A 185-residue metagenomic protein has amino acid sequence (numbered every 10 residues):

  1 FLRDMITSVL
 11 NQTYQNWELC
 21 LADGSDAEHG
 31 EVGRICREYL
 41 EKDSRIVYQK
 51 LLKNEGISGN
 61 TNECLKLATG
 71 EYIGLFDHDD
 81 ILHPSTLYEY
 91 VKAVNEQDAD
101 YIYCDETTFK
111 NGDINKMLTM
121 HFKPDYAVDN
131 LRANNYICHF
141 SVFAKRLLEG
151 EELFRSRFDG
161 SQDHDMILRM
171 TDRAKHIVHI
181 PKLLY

Functional and structural regions predicted by a protein language model:
D4, I81, P181-Y185: Active-site donor/metal-binding and catalytic loop motifs of nucleotide-sugar-dependent glycosylation enzymes
L10-K53: Acidic donor-binding segment of Leloir-type glycosyltransferases
G24, D77-I81, D105: The conserved acidic donor/metal-binding loop of glycosyltransferases
V32, I57, T61, T86: Conserved donor sugar-nucleotide recognition element shared by glycan-biosynthetic enzymes
L51-A68: Glycine-rich, basic loop-to-helix element that forms the pyrophosphate-binding segment of sugar-nucleotide handling
I73: Short aromatic/hydrophobic "clamp" motif used to bind/position activated sugar donors
S85-M117: Conserved donor NDP-sugar-binding/catalytic core segment of glycosyltransferases
A127-Y185: Conserved nucleotide-sugar donor-binding catalytic segment
